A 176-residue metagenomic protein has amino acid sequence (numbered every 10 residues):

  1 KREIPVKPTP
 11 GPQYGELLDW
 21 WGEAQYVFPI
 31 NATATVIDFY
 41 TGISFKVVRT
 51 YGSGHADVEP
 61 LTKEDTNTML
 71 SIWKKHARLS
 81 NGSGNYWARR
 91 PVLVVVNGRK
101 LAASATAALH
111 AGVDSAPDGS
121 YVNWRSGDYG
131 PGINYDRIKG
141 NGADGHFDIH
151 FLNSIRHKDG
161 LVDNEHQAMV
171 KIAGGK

Functional and structural regions predicted by a protein language model:
K1-I133: Cell wall/extracellular polymer interaction/catalysis modules
K1-P5, P131, G140-K176: C-terminal partner/receptor-binding element of secreted or periplasmic proteins
